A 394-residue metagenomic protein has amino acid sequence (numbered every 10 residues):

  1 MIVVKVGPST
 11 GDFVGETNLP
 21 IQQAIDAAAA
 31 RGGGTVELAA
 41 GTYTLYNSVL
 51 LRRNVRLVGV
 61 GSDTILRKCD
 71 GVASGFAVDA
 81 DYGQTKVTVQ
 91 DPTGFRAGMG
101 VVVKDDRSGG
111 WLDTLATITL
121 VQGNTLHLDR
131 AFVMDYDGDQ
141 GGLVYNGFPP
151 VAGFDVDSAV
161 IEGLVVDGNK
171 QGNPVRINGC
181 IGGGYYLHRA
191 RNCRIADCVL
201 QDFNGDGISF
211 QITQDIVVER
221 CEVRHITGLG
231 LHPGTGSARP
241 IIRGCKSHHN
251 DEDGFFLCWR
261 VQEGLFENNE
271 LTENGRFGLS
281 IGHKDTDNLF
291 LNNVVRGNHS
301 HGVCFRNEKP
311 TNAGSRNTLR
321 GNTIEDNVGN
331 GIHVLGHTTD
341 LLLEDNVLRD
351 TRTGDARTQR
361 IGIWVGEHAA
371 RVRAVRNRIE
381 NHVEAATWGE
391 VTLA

Functional and structural regions predicted by a protein language model:
M1, G33, A40, Y46 (+15 more regions): Surface-exposed or flexible loop/turn and strand-edge residues in extracellular/cell-surface modules
M1-T10: Generic N-terminal amphipathic, Lys/Arg-enriched alpha-helix
G7, A39, Y46, R52 (+15 more regions): A structural detector for beta-sheet-dominated domains
S9-D12, N18, Q22-I25, A30-R56 (+3 more regions): N-terminal extracellular ligand-recognition/capping segment immediately after the signal peptide
A30, L50-R56, A152-V160, R176-R194 (+4 more regions): Right-handed parallel beta-helix/beta-solenoid
G61-T64, V347, T353: Short, acidic/turn-prone active-site loops that include or flank metal/cofactor- and phosphate-binding residues
K68-D81, P92-T93, A97, R107-N178: Small/polar beta-strand repeat architecture
